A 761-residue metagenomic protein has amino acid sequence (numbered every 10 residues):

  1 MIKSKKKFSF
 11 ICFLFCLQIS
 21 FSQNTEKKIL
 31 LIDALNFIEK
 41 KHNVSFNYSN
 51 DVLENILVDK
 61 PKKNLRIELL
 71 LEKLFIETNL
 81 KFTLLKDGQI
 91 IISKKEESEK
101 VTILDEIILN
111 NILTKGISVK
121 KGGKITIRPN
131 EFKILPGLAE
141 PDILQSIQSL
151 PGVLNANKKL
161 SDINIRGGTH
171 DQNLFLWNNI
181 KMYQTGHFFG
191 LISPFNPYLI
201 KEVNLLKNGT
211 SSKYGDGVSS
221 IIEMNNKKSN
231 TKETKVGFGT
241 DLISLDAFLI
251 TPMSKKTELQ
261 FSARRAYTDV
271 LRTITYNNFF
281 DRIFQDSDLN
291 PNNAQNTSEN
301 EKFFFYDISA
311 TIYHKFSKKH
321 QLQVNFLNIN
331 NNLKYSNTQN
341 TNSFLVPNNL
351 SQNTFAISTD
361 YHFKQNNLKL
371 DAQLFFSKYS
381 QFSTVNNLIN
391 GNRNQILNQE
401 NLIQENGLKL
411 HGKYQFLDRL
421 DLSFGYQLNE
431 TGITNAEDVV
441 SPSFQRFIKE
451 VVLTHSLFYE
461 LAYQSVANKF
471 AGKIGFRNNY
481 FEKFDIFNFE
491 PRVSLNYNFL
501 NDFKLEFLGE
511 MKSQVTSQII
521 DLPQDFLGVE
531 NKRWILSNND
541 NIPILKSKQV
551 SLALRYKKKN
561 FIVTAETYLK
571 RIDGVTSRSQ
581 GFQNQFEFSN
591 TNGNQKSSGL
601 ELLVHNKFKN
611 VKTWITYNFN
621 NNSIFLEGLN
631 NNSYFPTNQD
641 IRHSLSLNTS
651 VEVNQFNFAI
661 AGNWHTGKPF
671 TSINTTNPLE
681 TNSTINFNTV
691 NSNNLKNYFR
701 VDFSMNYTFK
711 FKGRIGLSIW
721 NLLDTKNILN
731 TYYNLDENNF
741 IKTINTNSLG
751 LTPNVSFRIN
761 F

Functional and structural regions predicted by a protein language model:
L35, E39-H42, L85-I134, H170: Short, acidic, small-residue-rich periplasmic hinge/interaction motif at the N-terminus of Gram-negative outer-membrane
F75, V119-G168, N179-S193, E202-T210: Periplasmic N-terminal accessory/gating domains of Gram-negative outer-membrane beta-barrel systems
L150, P194-K235: A beta-strand signature from Gram-negative outer-membrane beta-barrel systems, especially the internal plug domain
I243-Y267, Q285-N332, S351-L370, Y414-F424 (+1 more regions): Transmembrane beta-barrel wall of Gram-negative outer-membrane proteins
T268, I274, V611, W664-T681 (+1 more regions): C-terminal beta-signal and adjacent terminal beta-strands/loops of Gram-negative outer-membrane beta-barrel proteins
N348-D360, N401, E450, D502-K504 (+6 more regions): Outer-membrane beta-barrel signature, preferentially recognizing the C-terminal barrel domain of Gram-negative
Q415-S423, Q427-T431, S441, Q445-R571 (+4 more regions): Structural signature of Gram-negative outer-membrane beta-barrels, strongest in the C-terminal barrel of TonB-dependent
T567-R571, N590-N674: Gram-negative outer-membrane beta-barrel transporters
